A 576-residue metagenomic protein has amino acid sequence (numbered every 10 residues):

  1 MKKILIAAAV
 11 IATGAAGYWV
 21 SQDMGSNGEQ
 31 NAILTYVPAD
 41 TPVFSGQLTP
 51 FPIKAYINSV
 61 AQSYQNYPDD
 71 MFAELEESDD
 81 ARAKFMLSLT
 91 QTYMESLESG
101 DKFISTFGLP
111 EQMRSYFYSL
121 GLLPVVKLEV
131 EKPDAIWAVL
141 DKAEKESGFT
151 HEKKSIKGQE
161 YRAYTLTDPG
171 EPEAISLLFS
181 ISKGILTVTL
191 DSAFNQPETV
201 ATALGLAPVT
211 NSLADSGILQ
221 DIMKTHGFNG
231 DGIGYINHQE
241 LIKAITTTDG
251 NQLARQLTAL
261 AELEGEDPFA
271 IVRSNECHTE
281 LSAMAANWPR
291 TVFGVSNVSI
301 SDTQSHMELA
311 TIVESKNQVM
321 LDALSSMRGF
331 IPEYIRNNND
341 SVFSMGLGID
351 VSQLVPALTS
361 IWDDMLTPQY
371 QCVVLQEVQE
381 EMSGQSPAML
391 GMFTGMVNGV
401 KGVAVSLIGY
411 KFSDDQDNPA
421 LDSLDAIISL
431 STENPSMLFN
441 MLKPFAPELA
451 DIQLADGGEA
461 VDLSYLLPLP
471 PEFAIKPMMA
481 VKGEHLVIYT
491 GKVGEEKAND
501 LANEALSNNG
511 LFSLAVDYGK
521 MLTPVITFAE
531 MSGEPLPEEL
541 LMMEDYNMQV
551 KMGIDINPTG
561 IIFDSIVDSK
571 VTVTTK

Functional and structural regions predicted by a protein language model:
M1-V10: N-terminal Sec-pathway targeting helices
G14-A163, M223-R290, H306-D415: Structural boundary/hinge residues at secondary-structure and domain interfaces
S45, M94-K224, N398-L511, S565: Single conserved position on a long alpha-helix in the C-terminal lobe of the eukaryotic protein kinase
E173-I181, A286-S301, N398-Y410, K476-A480 (+2 more regions): Broad, structure-driven detector of short, well-ordered beta-strand segments within folded domains
A214-T246, V342, E504-P535: Short, gly/Ser/Thr-rich active-site loops of penicillin-recognizing serine hydrolases
T311-V313, G346-I349, L430-T432, G483 (+3 more regions): Active-site proximal loops enriched in glycine and acidic residues that flank catalytic Cys/His/Asp and coordinate
V351-A357, G399, P435-L438, M521-F528 (+1 more regions): Membrane-proximal interfacial segments on either side of biological membranes
K492-K576: Long, C-terminal catalytic modules of enzymes
